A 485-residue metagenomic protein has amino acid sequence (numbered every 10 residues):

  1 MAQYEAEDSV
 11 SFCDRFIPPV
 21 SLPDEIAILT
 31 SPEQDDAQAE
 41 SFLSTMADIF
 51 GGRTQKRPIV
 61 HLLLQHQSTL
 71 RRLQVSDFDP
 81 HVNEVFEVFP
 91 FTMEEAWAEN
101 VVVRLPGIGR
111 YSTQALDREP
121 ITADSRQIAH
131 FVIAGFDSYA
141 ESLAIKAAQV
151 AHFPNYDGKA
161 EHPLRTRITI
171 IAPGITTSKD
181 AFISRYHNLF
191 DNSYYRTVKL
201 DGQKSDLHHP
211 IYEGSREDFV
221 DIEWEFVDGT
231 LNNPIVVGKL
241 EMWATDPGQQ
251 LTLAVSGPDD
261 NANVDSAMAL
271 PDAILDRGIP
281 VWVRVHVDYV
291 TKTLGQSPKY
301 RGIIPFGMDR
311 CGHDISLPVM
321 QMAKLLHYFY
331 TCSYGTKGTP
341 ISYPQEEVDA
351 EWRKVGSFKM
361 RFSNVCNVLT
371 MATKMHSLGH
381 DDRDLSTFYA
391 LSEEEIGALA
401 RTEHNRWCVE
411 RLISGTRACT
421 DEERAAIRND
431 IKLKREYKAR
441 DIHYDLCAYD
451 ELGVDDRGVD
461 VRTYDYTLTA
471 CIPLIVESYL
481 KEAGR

Functional and structural regions predicted by a protein language model:
M1-Q345, D349-R401, N405, A448-D465 (+1 more regions): Cytosolic regulatory regions of ion transport systems
L391, A398, V409, S414-D445 (+1 more regions): C-terminal structured domain segments
K434-R435, R440-R485: In a subset of proteins, long, contiguous C-terminal domains/tails are tracked
